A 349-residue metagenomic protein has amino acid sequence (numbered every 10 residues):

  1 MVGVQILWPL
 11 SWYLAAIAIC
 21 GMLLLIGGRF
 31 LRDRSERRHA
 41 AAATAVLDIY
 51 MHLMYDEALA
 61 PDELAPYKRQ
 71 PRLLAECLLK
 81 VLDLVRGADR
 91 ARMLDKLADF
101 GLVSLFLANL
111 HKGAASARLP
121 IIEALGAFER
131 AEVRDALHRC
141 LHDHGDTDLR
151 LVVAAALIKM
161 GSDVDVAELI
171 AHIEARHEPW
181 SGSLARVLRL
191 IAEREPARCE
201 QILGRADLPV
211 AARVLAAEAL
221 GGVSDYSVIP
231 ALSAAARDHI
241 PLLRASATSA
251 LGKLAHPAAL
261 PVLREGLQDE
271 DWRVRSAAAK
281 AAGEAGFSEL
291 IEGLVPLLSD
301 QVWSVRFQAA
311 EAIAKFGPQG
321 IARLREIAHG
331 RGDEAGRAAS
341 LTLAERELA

Functional and structural regions predicted by a protein language model:
M1-R37: N-terminal signal-anchor transmembrane alpha helix of single-pass membrane proteins, serving as the membrane-anchoring
F30-G113: N-terminal topogenic membrane-targeting module
P61, L94-L110, R130-H142, S162-E174 (+6 more regions): Amphipathic alpha-helical scaffolding segments comprising HEAT/armadillo-like alpha-solenoid repeats
M93, I121, V153, S183-L184 (+5 more regions): Conserved hydrophobic register position within alpha-solenoid helical repeats
G113-A114, G145-L149, R176-W180, D207-P209 (+4 more regions): Short inter-helical turns and helix N-cap capping residues of alpha-solenoid HEAT/ARM repeat scaffolds
I122-A124, T147-A154: Membrane-embedded segments
